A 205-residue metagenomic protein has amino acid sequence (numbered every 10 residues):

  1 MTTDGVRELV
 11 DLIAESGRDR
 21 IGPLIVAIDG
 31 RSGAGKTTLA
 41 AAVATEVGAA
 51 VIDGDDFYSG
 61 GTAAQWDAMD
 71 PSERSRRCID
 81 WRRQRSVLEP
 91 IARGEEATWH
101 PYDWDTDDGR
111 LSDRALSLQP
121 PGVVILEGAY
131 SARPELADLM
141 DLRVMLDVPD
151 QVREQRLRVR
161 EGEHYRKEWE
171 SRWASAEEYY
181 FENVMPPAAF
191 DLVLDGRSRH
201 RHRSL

Functional and structural regions predicted by a protein language model:
M1-G17, D138, L142, L146 (+4 more regions): NTP-dependent small-molecule kinase module
I25-A27: Short hydrophobic/aromatic beta-strand immediately N-terminal to the Walker A/P-loop
R31: P-loop (Walker A) phosphate-binding loop of NTP-binding proteins
K36: Conserved lysine of the Walker
L39: Hydrophobic positions on the alpha1 helix immediately C-terminal to the Walker A/P-loop
V47-T62: Short beta-strand-centered segment that lines the nucleotide-binding/catalytic pocket of NTP-utilizing
A50, A63-G109, V123: Conserved nucleotide-sensing/catalytic segment adjacent to the nucleotide-binding pocket in NTP-handling enzymes
D108-R160: ATP-dependent NMP and nucleoside kinases share a basic, alpha-helical "lid"
